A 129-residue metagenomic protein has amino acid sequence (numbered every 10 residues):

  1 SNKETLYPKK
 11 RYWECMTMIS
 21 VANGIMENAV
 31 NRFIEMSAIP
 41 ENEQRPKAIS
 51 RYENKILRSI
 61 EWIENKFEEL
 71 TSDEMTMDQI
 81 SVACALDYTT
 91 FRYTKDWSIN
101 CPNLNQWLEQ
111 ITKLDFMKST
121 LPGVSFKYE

Functional and structural regions predicted by a protein language model:
S1-P46: GST-like domain detector, emphasizing the conserved glutathione-binding G-site in the N-terminal thioredoxin-like
E4-P8, N42, S72, K118-G123: Short, hydrophobic secondary-structure boundary micro-motifs
P8-E14, E68-Q79: All-alpha amphipathic helical-bundle segments outside canonical DNA-binding/catalytic cores that form hydrophobic
E27, M36-A38, T89-I99: Short helix-capping/linker segments at secondary-structure and domain boundaries
K47-N65: Amphipathic alpha-helical packing segments from all-alpha helical-bundle domains
D73-T94: GST superfamily/GST-like fold recognition
I99-P122: C-terminal end-helix/capping segment
S125-E129: Carbohydrate-binding/catalytic loop surfaces
